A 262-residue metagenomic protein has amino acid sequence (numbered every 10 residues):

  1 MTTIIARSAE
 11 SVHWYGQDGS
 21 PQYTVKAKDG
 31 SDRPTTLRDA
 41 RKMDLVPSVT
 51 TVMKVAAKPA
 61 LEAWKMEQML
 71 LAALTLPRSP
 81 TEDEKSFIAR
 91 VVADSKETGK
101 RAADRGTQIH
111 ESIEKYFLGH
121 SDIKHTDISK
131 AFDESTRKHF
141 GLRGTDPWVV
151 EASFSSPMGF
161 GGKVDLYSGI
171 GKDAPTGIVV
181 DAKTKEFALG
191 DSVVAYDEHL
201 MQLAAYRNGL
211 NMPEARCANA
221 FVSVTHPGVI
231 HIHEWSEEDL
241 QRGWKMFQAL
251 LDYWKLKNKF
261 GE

Functional and structural regions predicted by a protein language model:
M1-G161: Metal-dependent nuclease catalytic cores that hydrolyze phosphodiester bonds in DNA/RNA, characterized by
W148-K257: Mg2+/Mn2+-dependent nuclease catalytic core
